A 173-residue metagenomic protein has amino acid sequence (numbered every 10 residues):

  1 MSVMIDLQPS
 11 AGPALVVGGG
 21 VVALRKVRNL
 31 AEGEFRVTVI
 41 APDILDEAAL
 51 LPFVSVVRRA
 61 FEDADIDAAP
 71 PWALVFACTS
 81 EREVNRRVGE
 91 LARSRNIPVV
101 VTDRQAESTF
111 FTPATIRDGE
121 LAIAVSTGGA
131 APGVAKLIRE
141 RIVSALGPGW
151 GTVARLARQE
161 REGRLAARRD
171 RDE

Functional and structural regions predicted by a protein language model:
M1-I44, A48-L51, R58-R59: Hydrophobic, well-ordered beta-alpha structural blocks that scaffold small-molecule cofactor pockets
A11, P70-W72: Alpha-helix C-terminal capping/helix-to-coil transition sites in glycosyltransferase folds
G20-V22, R82-E83, G129: Residue-level detector of alpha-helix initiation sites
P42-I44, F61, R104-E107, G128-G129: Short, ordered loop/turn segments at secondary-structure junctions
L51-P70: Glycine-rich, highly charged phosphate/nucleotide-binding loops
A73-T79, F110-A130: Short basic, glycine-rich beta-strand/loop surfaces that mediate nucleic-acid
L74-S80, N85-T112: ADP-ribose/adenylate-binding Rossmann-like module
G129-E173: An accessory alpha-helical subdomain
